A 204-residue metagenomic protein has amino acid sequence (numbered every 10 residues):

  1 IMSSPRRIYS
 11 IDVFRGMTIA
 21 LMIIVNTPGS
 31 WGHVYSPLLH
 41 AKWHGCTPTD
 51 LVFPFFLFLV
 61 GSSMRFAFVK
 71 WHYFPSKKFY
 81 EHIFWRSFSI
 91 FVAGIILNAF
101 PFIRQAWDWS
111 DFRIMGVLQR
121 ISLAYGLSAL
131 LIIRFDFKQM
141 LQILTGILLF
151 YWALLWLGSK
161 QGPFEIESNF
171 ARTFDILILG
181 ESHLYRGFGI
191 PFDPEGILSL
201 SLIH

Functional and structural regions predicted by a protein language model:
M2-Y73: N-terminal signal-anchor module of multipass membrane proteins
P5-I11, F74-F88, F135-T145: Membrane-interfacial loop-to-helix junctions in multi-pass inner-membrane proteins
R6-F14, H40-F56, Y80-E81, W85 (+2 more regions): Membrane-entry segments of alpha-helical transmembrane domains in multi-pass membrane proteins
G16, L21, G45, A67 (+5 more regions): Glycine-centered flexibility motif
G32-C46, K160-D193: Extracytosolic (periplasmic/ER-lumenal) interhelical loops and adjacent juxtamembrane/interface segments of multi-pass
F56-K78, A93-Q105, I132: Juxtamembrane transmembrane-helix termini
R86-S182: Hydrophobic membrane-embedded alpha-helices and membrane-water interface caps/short interhelical or interfacial loops
H204: Conserved small/polar residues in nucleotide/adenosyl-binding loops
